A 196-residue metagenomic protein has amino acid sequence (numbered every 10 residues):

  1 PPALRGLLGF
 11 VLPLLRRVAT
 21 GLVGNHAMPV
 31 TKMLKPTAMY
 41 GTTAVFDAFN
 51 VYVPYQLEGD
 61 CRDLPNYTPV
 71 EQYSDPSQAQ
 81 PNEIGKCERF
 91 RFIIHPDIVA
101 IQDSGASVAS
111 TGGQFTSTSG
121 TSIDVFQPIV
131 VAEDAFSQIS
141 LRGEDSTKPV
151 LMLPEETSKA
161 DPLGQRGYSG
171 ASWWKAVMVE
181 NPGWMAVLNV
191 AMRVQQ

Functional and structural regions predicted by a protein language model:
P1-A3: Hydrophobic/aromatic-rich structural module bridging two neighboring secondary-structure elements via a short loop
R5, G9, P13, R17 (+2 more regions): Sequence/fold signature of self-assembling virion shell proteins
Y40-A44: Non-catalytic, conformational "gating/processing" segments within enzyme and secreted inhibitor domains
